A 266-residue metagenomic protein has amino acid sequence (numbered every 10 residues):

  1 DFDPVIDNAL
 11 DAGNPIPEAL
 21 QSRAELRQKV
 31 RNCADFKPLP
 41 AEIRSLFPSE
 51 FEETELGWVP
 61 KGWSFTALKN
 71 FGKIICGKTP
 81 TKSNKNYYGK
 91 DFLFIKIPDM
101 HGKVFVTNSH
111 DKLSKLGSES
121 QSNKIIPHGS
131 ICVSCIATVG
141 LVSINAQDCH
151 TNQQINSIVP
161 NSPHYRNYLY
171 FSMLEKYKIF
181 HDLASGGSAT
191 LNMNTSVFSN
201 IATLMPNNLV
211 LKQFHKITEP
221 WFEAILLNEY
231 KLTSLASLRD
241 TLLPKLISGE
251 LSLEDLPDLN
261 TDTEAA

Functional and structural regions predicted by a protein language model:
D1-P4, A9, G13, I75-T79 (+3 more regions): A generic secondary-structure signal for well-formed alpha-helical elements
D1-T54, S252-A265: Intrinsic disorder at enzyme termini
L20, K29, F36-L39, R44 (+5 more regions): Low-complexity, Lys/Gly-biased intrinsically disordered segments
A41-K78, V210-Q213, E219-D255: Non-catalytic DNA-recognition/assembly elements of restriction-modification systems
S49-E50, N108-G117: Short, structured beta-strand/loop micro-motifs enriched in basic residues and often containing a Trp
A67-I75, H101-D111, S122-H128, L141-I225: Basic, amphipathic alpha-helical recognition segments used for DNA target recognition
V133-S134: A generic structural signal for residues embedded in beta-strands
